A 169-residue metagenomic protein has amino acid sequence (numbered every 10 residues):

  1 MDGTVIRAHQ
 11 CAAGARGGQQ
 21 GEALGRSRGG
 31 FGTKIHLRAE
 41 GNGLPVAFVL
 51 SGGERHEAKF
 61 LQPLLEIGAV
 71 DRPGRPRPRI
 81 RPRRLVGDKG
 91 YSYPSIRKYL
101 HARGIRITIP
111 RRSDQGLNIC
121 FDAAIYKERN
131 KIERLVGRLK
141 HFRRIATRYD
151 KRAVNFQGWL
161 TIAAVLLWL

Functional and structural regions predicted by a protein language model:
M1-S113, A163-A164: Polybasic low-complexity intrinsically disordered regions
K59, G116-D122: Short, charged, surface-exposed secondary-structure boundary motifs
R75, N118-C120, R138: Short hydrophobic/aromatic segments of transmembrane alpha-helices and their interfaces
P78-R79, D122-A124: Short hydrophobic "helix-edge" motifs at membrane interfaces and signal-peptide entry regions
K98-Y99, R103-G104, A123-L169: Basic, amphipathic alpha-helical segments enriched in Lys/Arg and hydrophobic/aromatic residues
